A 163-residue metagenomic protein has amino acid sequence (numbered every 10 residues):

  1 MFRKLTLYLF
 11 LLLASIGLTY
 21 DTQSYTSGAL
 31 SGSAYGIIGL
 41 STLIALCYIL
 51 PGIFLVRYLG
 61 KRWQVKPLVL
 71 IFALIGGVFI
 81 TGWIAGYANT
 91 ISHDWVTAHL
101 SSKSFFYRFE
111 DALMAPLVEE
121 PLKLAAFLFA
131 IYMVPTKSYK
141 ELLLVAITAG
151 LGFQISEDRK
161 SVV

Functional and structural regions predicted by a protein language model:
M1-V163: Hydrophobic alpha-helical segments at protein termini of multi-pass membrane proteins
